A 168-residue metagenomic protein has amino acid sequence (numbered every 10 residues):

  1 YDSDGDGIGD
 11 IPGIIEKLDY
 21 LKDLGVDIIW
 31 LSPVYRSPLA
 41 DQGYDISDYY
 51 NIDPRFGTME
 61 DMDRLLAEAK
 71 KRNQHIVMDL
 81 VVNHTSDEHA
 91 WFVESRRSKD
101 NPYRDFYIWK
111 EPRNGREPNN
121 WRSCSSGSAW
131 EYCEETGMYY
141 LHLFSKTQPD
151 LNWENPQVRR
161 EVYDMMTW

Functional and structural regions predicted by a protein language model:
Y1-Y163, T167: Acidic/aromatic-lined carbohydrate-recognition and catalytic surfaces of CAZymes acting on diverse glycans
